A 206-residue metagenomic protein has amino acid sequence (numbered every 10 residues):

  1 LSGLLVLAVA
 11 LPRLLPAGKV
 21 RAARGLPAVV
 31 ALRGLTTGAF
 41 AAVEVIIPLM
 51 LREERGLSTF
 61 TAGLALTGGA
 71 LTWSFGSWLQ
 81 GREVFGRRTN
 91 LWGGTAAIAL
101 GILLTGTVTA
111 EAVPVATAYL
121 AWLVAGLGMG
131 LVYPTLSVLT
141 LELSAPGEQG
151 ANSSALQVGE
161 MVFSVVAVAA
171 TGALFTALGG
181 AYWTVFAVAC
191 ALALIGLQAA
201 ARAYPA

Functional and structural regions predicted by a protein language model:
L1-K19: Transmembrane alpha-helices
G18-P205: 12-transmembrane solute porter fold
